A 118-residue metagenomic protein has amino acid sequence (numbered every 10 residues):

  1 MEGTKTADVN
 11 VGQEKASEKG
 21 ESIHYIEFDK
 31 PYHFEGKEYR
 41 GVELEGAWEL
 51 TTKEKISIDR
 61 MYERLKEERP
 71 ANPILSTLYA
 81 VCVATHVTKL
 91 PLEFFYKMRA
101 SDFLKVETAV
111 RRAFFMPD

Functional and structural regions predicted by a protein language model:
E2-D118: Short, surface-exposed, charged amphipathic helix/loop patches that serve as local interaction elements
